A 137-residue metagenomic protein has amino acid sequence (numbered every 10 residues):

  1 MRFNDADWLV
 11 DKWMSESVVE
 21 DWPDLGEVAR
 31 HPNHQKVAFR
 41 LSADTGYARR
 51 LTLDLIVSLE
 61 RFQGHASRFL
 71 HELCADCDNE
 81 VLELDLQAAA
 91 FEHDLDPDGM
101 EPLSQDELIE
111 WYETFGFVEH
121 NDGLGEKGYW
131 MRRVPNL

Functional and structural regions predicted by a protein language model:
M1-D24: Short amphipathic alpha-helix that is part of the acyltransferase structural core
E20-R49: A conserved beta-strand-loop-helix scaffold within acyl/acetyltransferase catalytic domains
D44-R49, D96-G99, L103, G123: Acidic, low-complexity, intrinsically disordered interaction modules
G46-L59, D85-Q87: Conserved acetyl-CoA binding element of GNAT-fold acetyltransferases
F62-D76: Conserved acetyl-CoA-binding loop-helix of GNAT-fold acetyltransferases
A75-M100: Conserved GNAT acetyl-CoA-binding A-motif
Q105, D122-L137: C-terminal "cap" of GNAT-fold acetyltransferases
Y112, F117: Conserved active-site tyrosine of GNAT-family acetyltransferases
